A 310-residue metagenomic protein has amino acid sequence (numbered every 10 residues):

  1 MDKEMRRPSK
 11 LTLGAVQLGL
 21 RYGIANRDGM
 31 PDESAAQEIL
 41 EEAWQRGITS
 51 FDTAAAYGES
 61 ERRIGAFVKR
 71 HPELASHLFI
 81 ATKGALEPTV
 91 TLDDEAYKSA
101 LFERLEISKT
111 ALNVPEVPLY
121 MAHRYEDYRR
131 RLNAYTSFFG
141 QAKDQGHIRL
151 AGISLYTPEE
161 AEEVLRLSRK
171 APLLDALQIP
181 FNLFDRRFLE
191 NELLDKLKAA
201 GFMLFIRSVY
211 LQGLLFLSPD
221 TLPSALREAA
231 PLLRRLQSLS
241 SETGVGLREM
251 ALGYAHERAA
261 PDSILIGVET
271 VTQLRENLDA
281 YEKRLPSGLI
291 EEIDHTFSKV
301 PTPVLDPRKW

Functional and structural regions predicted by a protein language model:
M1-L78: N-terminal binding-site loop/beta-alpha segment at the start of enzyme catalytic domains that lines or forms
R7, F67-F79, K109-V114, Q141-K143 (+2 more regions): Acidic (Asp/Glu)-rich catalytic clusters
L20-S34, E87-S99, R124-R129: Active-site mouth loops of central-metabolism enzymes
D28-E42, D94-L112, P158-L167: Short, acidic/polar
Q45-I48, V114-V117, I148, L174 (+1 more regions): A structural motif
S76-T89, P180-F181: A short, structured active-site edge motif that brings together acidic residues
K109-R130: Active-site groove signature of glycoside hydrolases
Y125-H295, V304, W310: Beta/alpha (TIM)-barrel catalytic core signal, keyed to glycine-rich beta->alpha loops juxtaposed to Asp/Glu that bind
